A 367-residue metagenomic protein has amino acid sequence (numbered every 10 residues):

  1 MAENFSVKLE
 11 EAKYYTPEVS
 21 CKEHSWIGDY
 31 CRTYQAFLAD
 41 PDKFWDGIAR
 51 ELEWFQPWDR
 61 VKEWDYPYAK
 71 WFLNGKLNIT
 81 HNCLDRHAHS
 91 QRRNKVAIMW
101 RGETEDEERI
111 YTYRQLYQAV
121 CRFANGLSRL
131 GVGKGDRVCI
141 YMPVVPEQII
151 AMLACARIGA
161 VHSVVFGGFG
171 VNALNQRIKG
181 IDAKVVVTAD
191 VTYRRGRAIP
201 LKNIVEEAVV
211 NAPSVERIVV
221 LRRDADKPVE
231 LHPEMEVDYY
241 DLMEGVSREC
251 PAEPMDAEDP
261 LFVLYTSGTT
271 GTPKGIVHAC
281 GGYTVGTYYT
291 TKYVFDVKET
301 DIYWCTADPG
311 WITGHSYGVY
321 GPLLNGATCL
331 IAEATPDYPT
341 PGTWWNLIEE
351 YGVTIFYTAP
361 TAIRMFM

Functional and structural regions predicted by a protein language model:
M1-Y111, Q115-N125, N211-S214, R222-M235 (+1 more regions): N-lobe entry segment of adenylate-forming
T80, I98-L153, G170, L174-N175 (+2 more regions): Conserved AMP-binding/adenylate-forming core of the ANL superfamily
N94-V96, I218-V220, L231-Y265, T272 (+3 more regions): Conserved pre-ATP/AMP-binding loop-to-beta segment of ANL
E105, V185-A257: ANL superfamily adenylate-forming
M142, S163-K179, V191-Y193, R197-P200 (+2 more regions): ATP-dependent adenylate-forming carboxylate-activation enzymes
P143, V185-I204, A225, A332-P336 (+1 more regions): Adenylate-forming
G159: Structured binding elements
T284-I302, I312-T354: Conserved AMP-binding/adenylation subdomain of ANL enzymes
